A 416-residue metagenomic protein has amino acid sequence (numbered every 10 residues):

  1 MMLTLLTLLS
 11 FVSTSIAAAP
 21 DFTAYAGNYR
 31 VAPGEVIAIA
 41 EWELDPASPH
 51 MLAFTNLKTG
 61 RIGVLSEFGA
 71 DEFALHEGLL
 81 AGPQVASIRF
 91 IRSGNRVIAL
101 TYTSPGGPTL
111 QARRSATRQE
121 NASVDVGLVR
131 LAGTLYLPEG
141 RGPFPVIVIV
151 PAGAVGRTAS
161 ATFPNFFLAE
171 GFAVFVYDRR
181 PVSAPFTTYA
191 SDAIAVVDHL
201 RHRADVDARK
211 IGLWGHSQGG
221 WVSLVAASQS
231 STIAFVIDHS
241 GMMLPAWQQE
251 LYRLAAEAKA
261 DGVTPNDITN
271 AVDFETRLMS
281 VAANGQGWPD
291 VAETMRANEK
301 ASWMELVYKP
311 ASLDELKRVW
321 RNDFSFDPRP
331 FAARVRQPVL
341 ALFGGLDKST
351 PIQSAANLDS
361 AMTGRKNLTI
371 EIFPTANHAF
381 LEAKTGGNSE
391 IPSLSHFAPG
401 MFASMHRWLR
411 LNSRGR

Functional and structural regions predicted by a protein language model:
G106-G140: N-terminal cap/lid segment of alpha/beta-hydrolase-fold proteins
P143-A152: Short beta-strand element of the alpha/beta-hydrolase
A154-N165, R179, Q353: The serine-hydrolase catalytic nucleophile loop
F167-S183: Conserved alpha/beta-hydrolase
A184-A204: Alpha/beta-hydrolase active-site loop
H199-V263: Primarily recognizes the serine-hydrolase "nucleophile elbow" in alpha/beta-hydrolase and SGNH/GDSL folds
I237-R334, G364: Accessory cap/linker subdomain of secreted extracellular hydrolases
V335, A341-F343: Short beta-strand/loop motif that positions the catalytic acidic residue of the alpha/beta-hydrolase fold
